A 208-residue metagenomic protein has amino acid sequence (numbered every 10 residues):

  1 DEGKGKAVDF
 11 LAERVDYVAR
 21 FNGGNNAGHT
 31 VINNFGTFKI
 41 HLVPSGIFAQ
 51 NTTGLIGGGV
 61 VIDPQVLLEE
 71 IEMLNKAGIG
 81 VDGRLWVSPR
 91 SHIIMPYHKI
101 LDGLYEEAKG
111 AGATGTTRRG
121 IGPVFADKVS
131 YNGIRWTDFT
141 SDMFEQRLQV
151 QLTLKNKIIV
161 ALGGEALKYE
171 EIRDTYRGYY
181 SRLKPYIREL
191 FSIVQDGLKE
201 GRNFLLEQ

Functional and structural regions predicted by a protein language model:
D1-E207: Non-transmembrane, aqueous-exposed alpha-helical and coiled segments at domain scale
